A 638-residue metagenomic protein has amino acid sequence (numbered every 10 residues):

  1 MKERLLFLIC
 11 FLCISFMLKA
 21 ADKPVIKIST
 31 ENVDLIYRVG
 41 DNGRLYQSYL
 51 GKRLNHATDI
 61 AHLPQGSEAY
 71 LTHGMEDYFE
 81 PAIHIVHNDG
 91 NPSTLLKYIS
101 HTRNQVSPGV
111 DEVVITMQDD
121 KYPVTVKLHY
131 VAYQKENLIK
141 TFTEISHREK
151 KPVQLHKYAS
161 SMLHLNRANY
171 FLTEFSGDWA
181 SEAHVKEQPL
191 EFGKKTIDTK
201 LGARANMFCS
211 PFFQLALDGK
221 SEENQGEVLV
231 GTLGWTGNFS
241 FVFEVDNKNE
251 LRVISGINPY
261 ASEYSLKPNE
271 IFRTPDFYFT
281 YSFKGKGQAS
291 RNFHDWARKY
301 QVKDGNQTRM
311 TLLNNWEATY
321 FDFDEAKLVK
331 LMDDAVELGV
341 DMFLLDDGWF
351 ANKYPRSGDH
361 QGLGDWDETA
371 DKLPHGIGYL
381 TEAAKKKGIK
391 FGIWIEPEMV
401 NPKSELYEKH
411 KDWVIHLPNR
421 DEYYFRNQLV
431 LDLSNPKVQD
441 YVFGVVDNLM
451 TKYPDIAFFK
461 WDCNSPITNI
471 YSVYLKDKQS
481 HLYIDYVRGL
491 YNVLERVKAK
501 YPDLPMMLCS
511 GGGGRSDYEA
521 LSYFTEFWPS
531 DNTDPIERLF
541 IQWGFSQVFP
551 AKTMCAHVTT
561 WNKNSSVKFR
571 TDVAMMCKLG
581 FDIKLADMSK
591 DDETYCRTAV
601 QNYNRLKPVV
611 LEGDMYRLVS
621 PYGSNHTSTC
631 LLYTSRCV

Functional and structural regions predicted by a protein language model:
M1-K23: Bacterial Sec-dependent N-terminal signal peptides
D22-I36, R44-E244, Y260: Polysaccharide-binding surfaces and accessory modules of carbohydrate-active proteins
N32, T143, N269, A384 (+2 more regions): Conserved, mostly hydrophobic/aromatic
T94-L96, Y264-F283: Short Pro-Gly-centered flexible turn/kink motifs
D304-A383, K387-G444, Y453, F458: Aromatic-lined carbohydrate-binding/catalytic grooves of carbohydrate-active enzymes
H416-T559, D587: Active-site neighborhood of glycoside hydrolase catalytic domains
D572-M615: Catalytic cores of secreted or luminal carbohydrate-active enzymes
Y633-V638: Conserved small/polar residues in nucleotide/adenosyl-binding loops
